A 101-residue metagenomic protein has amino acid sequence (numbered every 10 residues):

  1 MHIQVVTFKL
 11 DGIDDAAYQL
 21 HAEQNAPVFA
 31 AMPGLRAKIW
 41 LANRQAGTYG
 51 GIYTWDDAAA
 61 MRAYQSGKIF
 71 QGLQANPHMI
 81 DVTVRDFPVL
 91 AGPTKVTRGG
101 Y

Functional and structural regions predicted by a protein language model:
M1-Y49, D56-S66, P77-Y101: Short S/T/G/P-rich N-terminal loop/turn motif that feeds into the first structured element of a domain
Q71-N76: A common structural junction motif
